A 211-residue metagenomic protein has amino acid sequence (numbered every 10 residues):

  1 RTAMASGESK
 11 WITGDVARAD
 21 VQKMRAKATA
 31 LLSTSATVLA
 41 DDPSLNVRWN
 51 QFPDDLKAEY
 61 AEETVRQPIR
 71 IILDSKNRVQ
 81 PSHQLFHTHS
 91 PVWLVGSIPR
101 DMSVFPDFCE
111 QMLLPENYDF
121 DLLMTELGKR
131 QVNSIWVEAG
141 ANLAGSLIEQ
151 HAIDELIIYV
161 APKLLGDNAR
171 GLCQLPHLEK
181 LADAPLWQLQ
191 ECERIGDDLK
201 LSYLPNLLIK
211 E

Functional and structural regions predicted by a protein language model:
R1-S134, N142-G145: Active-site ligand-binding patch in enzyme domains
I69-I72, W93-L94, L172, Q188 (+1 more regions): Generic structural signal for residues positioned in beta-strands
S75, I98, P162, P205-L207: Non-catalytic surface loops within mature trypsin-like serine protease
G140, Y159-P162, I195: Short, loop-centered acidic/histidine patches that primarily coordinate divalent metals
E149-W187: Flexible, gly/pro- and Lys/Arg-enriched active-site loops
P176-E211: Conserved histidine-centered catalytic loops in small-molecule metabolism enzymes
